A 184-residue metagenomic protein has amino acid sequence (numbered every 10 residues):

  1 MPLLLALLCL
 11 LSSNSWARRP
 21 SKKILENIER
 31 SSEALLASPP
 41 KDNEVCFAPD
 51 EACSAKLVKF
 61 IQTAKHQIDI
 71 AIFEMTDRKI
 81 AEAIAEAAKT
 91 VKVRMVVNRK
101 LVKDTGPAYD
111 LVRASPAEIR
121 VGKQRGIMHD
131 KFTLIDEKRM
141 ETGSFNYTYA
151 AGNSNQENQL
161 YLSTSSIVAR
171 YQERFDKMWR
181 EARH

Functional and structural regions predicted by a protein language model:
P2-L10: Bacterial N-terminal signal peptides
S15-A17: Boundary at the C-terminal end of the N-terminal hydrophobic targeting segment
S21-D50: N-terminal low-complexity, Pro/Thr/Ser-rich intrinsically disordered segments that act as propeptides or flexible
K23-N27, S32, M140-H184: Signature of lipid phosphatidyltransferase scaffolds
E44, D69-I72, R94-N98, R120-V121 (+3 more regions): Structural recognition of the beta-strand scaffold that forms the well-ordered cores of secreted hydrolase catalytic
A52-K56: A short, well-structured juxtamembrane/interface segment
L57-E118: Primarily the HKD phosphodiesterase
E74-R78, R99-K103, R125-I127, R139-M140 (+2 more regions): Solvent-exposed loop/turn segments at secondary-structure junctions within structured extracellular/periplasmic domains
